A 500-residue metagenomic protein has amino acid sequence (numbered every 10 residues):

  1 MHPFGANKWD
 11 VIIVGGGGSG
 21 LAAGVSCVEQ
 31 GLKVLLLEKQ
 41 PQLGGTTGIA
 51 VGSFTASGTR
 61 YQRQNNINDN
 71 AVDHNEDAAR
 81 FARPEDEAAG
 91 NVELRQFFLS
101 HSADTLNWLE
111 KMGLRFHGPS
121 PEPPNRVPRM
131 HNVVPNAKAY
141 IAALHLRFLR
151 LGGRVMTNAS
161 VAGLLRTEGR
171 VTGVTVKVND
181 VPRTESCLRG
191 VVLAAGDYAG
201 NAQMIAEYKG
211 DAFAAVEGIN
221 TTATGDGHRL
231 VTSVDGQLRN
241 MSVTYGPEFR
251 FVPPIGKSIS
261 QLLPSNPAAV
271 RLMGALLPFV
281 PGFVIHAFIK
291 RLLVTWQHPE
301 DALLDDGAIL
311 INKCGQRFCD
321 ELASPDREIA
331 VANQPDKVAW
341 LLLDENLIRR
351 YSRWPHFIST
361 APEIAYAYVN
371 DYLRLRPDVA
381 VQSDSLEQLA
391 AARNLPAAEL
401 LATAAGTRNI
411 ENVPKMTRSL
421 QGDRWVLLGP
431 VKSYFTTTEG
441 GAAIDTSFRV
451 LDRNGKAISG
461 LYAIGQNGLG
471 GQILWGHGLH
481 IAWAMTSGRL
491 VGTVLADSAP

Functional and structural regions predicted by a protein language model:
M1-V11, E29, L469: Extreme N-terminal leader/targeting segments of oxidoreductases
N7-W9, D180-G190: Core beta-strand elements of the Rossmann-like FAD/NAD(P) dinucleotide-binding domain in flavoenzyme oxidoreductases
V11-L36: N-terminal Rossmann-like FAD-binding beta1-loop-alpha1 element of flavoenzymes
L32-K33, K39-R154, L310, R317: Conserved N-terminal/central alpha/beta ligand/cofactor-binding core
T157-R170: A conserved short coil-to-beta-strand element within the FAD-binding core of flavoproteins
G163, L395-G471, W475: A glycine-rich dinucleotide-binding beta-alpha-beta segment and adjacent secondary-structure elements that constitute
E185-R271, I481, L490: Glycine-rich loop(s) and the adjacent beta-strand/alpha-helix scaffold that form part
N333-K432, V494, S498: Helix-rich C-terminal "cap"/substrate-channel and partner-interaction subdomain that packs against the flavin-binding
